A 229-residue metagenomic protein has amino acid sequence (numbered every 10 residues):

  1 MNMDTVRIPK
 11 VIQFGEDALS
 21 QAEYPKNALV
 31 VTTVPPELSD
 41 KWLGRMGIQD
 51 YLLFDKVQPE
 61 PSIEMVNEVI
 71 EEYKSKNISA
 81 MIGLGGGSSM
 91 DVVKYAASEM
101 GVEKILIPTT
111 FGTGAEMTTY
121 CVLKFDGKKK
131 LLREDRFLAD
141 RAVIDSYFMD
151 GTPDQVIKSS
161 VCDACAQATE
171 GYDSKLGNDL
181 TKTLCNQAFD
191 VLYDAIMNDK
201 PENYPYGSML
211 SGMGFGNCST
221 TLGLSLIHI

Functional and structural regions predicted by a protein language model:
M1-A80: ATP/NTP phosphate-donor binding region
G44-I48, S98, C121-V122, K158-S160: Short, solvent-exposed amphipathic alpha-helical segments in soluble enzyme and RNA/protein-processing domains
E64-Y147: Glycine/threonine-rich beta-strand-loop-alpha-helix active-site module that forms ligand/phosphate-binding
D91-Y95, A164, S225: Short amphipathic alpha-helical face segments that pack within enzyme cores and frequently flank/anchor catalytic
F125-C218: Carboxylate- and glycine-rich phosphate/diphosphate-binding segment that chelates Mg2+/Mn2+
H228-I229: Conserved small/polar residues in nucleotide/adenosyl-binding loops
